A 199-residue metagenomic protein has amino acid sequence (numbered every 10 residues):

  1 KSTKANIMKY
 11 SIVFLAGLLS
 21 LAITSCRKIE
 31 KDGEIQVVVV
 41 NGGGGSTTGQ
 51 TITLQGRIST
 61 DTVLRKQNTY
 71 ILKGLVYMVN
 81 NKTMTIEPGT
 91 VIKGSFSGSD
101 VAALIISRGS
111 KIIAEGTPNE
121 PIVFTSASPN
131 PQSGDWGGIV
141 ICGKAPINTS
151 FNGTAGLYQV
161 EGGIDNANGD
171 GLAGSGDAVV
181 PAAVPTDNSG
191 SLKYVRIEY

Functional and structural regions predicted by a protein language model:
K1-S11, R27-K28: Positively charged n-region of N-terminal signal peptides that target proteins for export
N6, F14, V38-N41: N-terminal non-cleavable signal-anchor helices
I12-L19: Sec-dependent N-terminal signal peptides
A22-S25: C-terminal motif of bacterial Sec signal peptides marking the signal peptidase cleavage site
R27-Y199: Beta-strand/loop edge motif enriched in small/polar residues
